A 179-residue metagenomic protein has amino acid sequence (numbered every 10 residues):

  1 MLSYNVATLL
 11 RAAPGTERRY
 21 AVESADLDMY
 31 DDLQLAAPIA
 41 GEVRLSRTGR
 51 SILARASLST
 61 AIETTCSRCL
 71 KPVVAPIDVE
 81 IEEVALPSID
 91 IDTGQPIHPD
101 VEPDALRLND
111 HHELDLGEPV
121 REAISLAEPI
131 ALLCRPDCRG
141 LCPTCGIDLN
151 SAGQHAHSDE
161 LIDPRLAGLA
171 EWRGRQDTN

Functional and structural regions predicted by a protein language model:
M1-N179: Acidic and generally charged, gly/proline-rich low-complexity regions
